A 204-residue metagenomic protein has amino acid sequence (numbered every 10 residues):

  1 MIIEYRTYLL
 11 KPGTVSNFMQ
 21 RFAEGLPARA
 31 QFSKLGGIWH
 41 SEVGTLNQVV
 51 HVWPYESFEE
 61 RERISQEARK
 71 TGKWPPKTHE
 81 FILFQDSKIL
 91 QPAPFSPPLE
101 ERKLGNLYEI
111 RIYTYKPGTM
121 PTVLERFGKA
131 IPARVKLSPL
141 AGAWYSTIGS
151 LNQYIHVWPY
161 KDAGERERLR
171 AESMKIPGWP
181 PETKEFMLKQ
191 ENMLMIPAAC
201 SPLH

Functional and structural regions predicted by a protein language model:
M1-F58, L137-P139: The feature marks the first
I2-R6, F18, R29, V49-Y55 (+6 more regions): Short, structured motif recognition centered on aromatic/hydrophobic residues
T14-L35, E67-K77, P117-G142, E165 (+2 more regions): Short amphipathic alpha-helical segments
K34-V50, G72-L107, L137-I155, P159-K161 (+1 more regions): Glycine-rich beta-strand-turn "strand-cap" elements at beta-sheet edges
P54-E60, K116-T119, P159-E165: Helix N-cap motif at beta-to-alpha junctions
R63, L151, R168-L169: Polar, glycosylation-prone regions of secreted, cell-surface, and some intracellular proteins
P92-F95, T114, M120: Short acidic/polar capping segments at secondary-structure boundaries
